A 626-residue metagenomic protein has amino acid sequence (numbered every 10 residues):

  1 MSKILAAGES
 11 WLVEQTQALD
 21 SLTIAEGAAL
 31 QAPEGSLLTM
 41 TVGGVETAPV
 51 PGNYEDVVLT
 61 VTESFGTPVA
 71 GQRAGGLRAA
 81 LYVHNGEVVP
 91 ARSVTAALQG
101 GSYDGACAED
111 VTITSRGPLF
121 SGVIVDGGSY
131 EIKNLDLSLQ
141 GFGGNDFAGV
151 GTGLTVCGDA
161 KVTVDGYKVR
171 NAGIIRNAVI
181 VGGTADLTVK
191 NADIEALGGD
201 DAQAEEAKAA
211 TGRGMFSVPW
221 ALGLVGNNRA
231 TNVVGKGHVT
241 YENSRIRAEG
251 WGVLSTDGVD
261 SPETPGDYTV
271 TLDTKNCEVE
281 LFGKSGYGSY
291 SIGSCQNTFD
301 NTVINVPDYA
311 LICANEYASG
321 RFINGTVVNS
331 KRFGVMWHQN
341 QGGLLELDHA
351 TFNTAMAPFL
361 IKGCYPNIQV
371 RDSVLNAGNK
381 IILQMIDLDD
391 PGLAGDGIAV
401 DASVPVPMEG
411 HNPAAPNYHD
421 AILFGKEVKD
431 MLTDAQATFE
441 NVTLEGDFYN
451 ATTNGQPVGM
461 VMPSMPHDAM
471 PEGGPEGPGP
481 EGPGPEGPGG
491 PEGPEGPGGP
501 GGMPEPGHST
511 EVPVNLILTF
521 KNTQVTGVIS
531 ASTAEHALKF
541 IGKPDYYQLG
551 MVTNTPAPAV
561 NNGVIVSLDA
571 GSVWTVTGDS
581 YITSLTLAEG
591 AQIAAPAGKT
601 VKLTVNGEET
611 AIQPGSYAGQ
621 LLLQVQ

Functional and structural regions predicted by a protein language model:
M1-G66, G425-K426, D430, E445-G455 (+3 more regions): Extracellular beta-strand/loop-rich repeat segments of large surface/secreted proteins
I4-A6, W11, L19, I24 (+25 more regions): All-beta strand scaffolds that present successive hydrophobic residues in beta-strands
V13, S115, L139, N171-G173 (+11 more regions): Residues in short coils/turns that link rungs of repeat/solenoid architectures in beta-rich domains
P68-N145, Y617-A618, Q624: N-terminal "mature head" segments of proteins
Q72-P90, L137-G158, G183, I194-G235 (+9 more regions): Acidic/polar low-complexity surface segments
E109-A196: Post-signal peptide N-terminal segment of secreted/secretory-pathway proteins
D257-D267, V279-I323, V328-N340, I361 (+1 more regions): C-terminal or late-domain output modules
